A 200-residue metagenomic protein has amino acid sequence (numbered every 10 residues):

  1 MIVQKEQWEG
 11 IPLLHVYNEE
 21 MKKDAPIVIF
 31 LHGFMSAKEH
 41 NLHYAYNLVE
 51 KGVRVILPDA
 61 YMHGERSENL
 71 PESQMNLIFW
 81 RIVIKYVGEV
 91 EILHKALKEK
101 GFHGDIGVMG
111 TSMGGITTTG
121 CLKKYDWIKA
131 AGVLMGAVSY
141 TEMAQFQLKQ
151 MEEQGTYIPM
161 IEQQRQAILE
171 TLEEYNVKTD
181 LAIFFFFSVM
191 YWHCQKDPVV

Functional and structural regions predicted by a protein language model:
M1-K23: N-terminal cap/lid segment of alpha/beta-hydrolase-fold proteins
D24-G33: Short beta-strand element of the alpha/beta-hydrolase
F34-Y46: The serine-hydrolase catalytic nucleophile loop
N47-P71: Conserved alpha/beta-hydrolase
N76-K100: Alpha/beta-hydrolase active-site loop
L93-Q150: Primarily recognizes the serine-hydrolase "nucleophile elbow" in alpha/beta-hydrolase and SGNH/GDSL folds
M143-V200: The feature captures the conserved acid-bearing segment of alpha/beta-hydrolase catalytic domains
